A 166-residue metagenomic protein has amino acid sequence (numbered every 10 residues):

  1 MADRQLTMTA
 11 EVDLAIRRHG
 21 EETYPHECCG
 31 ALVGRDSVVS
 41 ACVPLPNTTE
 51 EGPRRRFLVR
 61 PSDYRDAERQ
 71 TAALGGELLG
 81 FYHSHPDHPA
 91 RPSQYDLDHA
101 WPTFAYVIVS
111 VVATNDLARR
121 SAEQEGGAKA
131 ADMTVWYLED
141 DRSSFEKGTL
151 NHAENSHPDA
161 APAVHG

Functional and structural regions predicted by a protein language model:
M1-L78, P86-G166: Conserved beta-strand-loop surface patch within small alpha/beta domains used for substrate/adaptor or ligand engagement
